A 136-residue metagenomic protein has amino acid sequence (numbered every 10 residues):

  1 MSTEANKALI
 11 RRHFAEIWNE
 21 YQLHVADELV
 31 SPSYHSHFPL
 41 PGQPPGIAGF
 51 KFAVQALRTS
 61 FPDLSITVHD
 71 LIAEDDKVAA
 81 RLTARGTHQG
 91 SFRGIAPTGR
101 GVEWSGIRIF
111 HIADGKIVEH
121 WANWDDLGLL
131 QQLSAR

Functional and structural regions predicted by a protein language model:
M1-R136: C-terminal and inter-domain tail/linker signature
